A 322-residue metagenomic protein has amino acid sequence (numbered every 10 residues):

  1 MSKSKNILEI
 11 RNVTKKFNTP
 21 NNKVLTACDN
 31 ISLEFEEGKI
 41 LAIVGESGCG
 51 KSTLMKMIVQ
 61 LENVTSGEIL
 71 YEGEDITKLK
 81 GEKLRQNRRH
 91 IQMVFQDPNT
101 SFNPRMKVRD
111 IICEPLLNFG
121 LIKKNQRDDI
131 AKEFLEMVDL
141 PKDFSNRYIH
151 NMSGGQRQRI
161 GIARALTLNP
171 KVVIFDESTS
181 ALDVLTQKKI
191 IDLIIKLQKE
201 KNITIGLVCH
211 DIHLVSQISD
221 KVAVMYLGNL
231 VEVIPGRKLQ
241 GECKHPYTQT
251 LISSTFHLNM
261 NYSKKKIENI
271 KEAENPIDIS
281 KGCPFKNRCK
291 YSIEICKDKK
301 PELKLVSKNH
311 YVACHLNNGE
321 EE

Functional and structural regions predicted by a protein language model:
V59: Helix-to-loop junction immediately C-terminal to a conserved catalytic motif
G67-D75: Conserved ABC transporter NBD signature motif
D75, Q126-D143, I252-S253: Conserved ABC ATPase "signature" region
Y148-M152, Q156: Conserved ABC ATPase signature
L182-N261: P-loop NTP-binding/switch modules centered on Walker-like glycine-rich loops
I234-E322: Charged, flexible cofactor/metal-binding loops and thiol motifs
